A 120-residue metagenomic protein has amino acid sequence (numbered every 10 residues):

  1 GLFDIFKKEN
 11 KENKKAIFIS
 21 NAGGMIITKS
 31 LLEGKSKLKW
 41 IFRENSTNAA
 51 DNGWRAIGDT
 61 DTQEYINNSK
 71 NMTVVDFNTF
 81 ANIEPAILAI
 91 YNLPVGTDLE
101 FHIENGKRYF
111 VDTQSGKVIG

Functional and structural regions predicted by a protein language model:
G1-K8: Short acidic, low-complexity intrinsically disordered linear motifs used for protein-protein interactions
K8-A16, Q63-N67: Short low-complexity stretches enriched in small and charged residues
E12-K29: Short acidic, Pro/Gly- and aromatic-enriched capping/linker segments at domain boundaries
I41-L93: Acidic, aromatic-enriched beta-alpha/helix-loop junctions
F77-G120: Short, compact, well-ordered microdomains
